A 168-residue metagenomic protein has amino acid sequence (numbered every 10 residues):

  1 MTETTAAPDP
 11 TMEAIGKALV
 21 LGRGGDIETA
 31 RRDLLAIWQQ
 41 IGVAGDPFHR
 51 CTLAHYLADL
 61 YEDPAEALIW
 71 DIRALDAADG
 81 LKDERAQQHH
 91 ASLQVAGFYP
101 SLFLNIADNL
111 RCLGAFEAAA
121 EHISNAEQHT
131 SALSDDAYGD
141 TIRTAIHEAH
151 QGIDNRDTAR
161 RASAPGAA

Functional and structural regions predicted by a protein language model:
M1-H49, L60-E84, A118-A168: N-terminal alpha-helical interaction modules that lie
A14, R50-A54, A96, F103 (+1 more regions): TPR repeat positional signature
H55, L68-D71, L75, A96-F103: Generic internal hydrophobic packing segments that stabilize the cores of diverse globular domains
Y56, N105, N109, T130-L133: Alpha-helix C-capping/helix-to-loop hinge sites
Y56-D59, D63, A91, V95: Short secondary-structure transition/capping motifs
A78-L113, E117: Mid-chain, well-packed structural core segment of small domains
